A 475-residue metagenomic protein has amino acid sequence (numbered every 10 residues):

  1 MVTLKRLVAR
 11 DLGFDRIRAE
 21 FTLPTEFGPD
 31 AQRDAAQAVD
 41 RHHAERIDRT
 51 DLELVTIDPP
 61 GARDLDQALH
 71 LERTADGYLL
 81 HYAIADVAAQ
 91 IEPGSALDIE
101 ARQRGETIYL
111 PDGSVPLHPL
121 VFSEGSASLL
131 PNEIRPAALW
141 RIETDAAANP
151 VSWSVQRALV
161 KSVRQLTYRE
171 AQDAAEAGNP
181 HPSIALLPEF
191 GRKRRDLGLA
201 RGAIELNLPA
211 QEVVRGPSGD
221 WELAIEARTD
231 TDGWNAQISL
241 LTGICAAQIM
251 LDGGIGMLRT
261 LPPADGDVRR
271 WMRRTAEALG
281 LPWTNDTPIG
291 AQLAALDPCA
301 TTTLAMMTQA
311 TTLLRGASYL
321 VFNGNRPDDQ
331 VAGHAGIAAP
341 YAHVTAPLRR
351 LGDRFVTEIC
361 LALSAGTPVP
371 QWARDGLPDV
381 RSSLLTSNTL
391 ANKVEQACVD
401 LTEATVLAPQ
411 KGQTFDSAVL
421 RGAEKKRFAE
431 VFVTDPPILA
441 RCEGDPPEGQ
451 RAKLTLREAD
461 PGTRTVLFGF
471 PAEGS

Functional and structural regions predicted by a protein language model:
V2-L23, D30-Q450, A459-V466, E473-S475: Electropositive polyanion-binding surfaces
